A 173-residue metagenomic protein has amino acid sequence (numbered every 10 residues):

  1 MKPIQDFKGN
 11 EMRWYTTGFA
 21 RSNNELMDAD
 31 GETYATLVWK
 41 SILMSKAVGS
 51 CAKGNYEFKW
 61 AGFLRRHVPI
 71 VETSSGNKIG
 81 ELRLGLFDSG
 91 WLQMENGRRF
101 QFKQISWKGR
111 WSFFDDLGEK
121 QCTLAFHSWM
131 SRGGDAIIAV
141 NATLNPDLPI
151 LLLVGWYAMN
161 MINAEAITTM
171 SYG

Functional and structural regions predicted by a protein language model:
M1-K46, C51-K53, S74-I79, L84-G173: Low-complexity or membrane-interfacial segments used for flexible interactions
F58, G62-P69: A low-complexity, Ser/Thr/Gly/Pro-enriched, surface-exposed linker/loop concept that marks segments flanking
